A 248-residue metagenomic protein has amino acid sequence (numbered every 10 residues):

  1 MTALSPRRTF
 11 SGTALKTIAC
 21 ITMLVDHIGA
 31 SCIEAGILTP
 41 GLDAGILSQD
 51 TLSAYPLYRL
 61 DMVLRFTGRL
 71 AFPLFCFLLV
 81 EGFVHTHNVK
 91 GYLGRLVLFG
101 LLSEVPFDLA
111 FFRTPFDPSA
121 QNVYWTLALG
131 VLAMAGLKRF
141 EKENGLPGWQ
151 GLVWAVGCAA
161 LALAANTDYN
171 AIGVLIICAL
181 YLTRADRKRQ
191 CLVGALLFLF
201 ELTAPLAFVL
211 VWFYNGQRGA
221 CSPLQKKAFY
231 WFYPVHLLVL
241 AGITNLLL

Functional and structural regions predicted by a protein language model:
M1-L248: Alpha-helical transmembrane segments and their immediate juxtamembrane cytosolic regions
